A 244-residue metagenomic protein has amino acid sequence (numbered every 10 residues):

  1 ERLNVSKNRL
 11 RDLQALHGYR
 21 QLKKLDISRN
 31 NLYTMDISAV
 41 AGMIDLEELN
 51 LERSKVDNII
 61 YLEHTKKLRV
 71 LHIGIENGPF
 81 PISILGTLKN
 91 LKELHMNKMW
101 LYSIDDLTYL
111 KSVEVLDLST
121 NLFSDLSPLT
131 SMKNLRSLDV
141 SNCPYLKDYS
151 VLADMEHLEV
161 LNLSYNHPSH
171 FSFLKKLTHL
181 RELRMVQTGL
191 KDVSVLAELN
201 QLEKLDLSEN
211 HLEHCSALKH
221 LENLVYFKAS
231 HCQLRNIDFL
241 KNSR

Functional and structural regions predicted by a protein language model:
R2-R11, A15, Q21-T34, A39 (+14 more regions): Concave beta-strand-loop units of leucine-rich repeat
L174: Acidic, Mg2+-coordinating catalytic modules of nucleic-acid enzymes
